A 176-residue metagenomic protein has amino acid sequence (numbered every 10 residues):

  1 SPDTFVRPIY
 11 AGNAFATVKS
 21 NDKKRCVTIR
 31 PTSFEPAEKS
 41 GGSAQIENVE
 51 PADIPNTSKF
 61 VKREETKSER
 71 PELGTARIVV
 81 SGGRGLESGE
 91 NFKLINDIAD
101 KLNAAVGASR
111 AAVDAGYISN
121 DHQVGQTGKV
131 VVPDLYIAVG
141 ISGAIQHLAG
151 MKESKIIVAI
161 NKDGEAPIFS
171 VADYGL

Functional and structural regions predicted by a protein language model:
S1-L176: N-terminal glycine-rich FAD/FM-binding segment characteristic of electron-transfer flavoproteins
